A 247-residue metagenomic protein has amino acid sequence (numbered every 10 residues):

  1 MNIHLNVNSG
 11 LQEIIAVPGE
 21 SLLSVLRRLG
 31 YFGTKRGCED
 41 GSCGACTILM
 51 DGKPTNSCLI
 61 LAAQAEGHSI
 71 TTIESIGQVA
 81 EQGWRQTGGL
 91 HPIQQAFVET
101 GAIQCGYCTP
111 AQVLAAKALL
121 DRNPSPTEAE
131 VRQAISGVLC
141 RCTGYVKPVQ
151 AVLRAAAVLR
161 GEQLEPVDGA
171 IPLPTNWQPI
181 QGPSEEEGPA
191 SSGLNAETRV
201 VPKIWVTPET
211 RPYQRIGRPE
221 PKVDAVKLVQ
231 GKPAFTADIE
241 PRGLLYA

Functional and structural regions predicted by a protein language model:
M1-S191, A196: Signature of N-terminal electron-transfer/Fe-S-associated modules in redox systems
T143, P172-A247: N-terminal amphipathic, basic-rich helices that act as targeting or association modules
